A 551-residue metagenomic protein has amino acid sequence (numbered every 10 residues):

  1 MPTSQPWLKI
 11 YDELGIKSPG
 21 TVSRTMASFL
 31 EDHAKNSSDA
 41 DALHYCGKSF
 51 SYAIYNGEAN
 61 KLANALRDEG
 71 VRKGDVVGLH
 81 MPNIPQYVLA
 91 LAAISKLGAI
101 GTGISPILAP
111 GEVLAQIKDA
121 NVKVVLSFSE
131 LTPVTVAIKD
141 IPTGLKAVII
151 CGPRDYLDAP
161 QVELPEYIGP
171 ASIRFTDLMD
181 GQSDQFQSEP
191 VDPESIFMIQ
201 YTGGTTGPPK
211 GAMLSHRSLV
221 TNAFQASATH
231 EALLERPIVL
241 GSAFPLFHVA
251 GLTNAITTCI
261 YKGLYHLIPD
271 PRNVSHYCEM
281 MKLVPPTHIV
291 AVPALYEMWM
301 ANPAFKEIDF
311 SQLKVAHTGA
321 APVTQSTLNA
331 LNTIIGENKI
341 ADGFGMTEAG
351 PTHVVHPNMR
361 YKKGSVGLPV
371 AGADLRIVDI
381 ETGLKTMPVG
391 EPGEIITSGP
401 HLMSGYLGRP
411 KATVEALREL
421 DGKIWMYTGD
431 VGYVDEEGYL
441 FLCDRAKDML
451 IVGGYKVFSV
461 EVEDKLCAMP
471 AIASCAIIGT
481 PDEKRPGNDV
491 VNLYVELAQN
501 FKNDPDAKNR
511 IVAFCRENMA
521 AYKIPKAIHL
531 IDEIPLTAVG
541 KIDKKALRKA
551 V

Functional and structural regions predicted by a protein language model:
G15-R24, Y156, Q161-I196: Flexible, low-complexity linker/hinge segments
T21-V22, D39-I84, V88-A92, A109-L114: Conserved AMP-binding/adenylate-forming core of the ANL superfamily
D68-E69, K96-D177, Q499: Structural core segment of the AMP-binding/adenylate-forming
E69-V71, S183-S195, I199-S242, K262: Conserved adenylate-forming
L108, A115, V125-E130, G399 (+5 more regions): AMP-binding/adenylate-forming catalytic core of the ANL superfamily
V220-V239, F247-H288, N302: Conserved AMP-binding/adenylation subdomain of ANL enzymes
P286-A291, M300-K362, D374, L384: Gly/Ser/Thr-rich phosphate-binding loop
L368-G372, G383-L417, Y455-V457: Conserved ATP/PPi-binding loop(s) of AMP-dependent carboxylate-activating enzymes
